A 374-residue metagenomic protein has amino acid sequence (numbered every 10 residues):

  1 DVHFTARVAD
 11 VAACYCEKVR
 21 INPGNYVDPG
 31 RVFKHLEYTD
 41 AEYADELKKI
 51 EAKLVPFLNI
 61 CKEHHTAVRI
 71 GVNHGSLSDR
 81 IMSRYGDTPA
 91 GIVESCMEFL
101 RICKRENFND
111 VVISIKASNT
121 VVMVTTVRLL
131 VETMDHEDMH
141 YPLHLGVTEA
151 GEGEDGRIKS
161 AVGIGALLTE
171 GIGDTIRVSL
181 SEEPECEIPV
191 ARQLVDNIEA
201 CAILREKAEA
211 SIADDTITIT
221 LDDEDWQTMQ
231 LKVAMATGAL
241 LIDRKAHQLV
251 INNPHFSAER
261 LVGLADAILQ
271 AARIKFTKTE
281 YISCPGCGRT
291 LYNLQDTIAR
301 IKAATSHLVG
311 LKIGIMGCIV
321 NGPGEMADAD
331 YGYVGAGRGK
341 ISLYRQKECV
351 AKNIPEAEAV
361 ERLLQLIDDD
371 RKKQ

Functional and structural regions predicted by a protein language model:
D1, I70, I113, L167 (+5 more regions): Conserved, mostly hydrophobic/aromatic
V2-E98, D223: Active-site beta->alpha loop and helix N-cap motifs at the rims of alpha/beta catalytic domains
C16-F33, E170-E185, K245-A258, G335-C349: Glycine-rich phosphate-binding active-site loops on the catalytic face of alpha/beta enzymes
E37-I50, L54, M82-L308, K312-I315: Catalytic alpha/beta core domains of metabolic enzymes, predominantly
H307, D330-Y331, K340-L343: Catalytic-core signal marking the mid-to-C-terminal active-site face
V320-D328, G337: A C-terminal functional module that forms or caps the active site or interfaces directly with catalytic machinery
R338-I341, C349-K372: Beta-strand/loop-dominated core regions that host nucleotide or nucleotide-derived cofactor-binding catalytic loops
